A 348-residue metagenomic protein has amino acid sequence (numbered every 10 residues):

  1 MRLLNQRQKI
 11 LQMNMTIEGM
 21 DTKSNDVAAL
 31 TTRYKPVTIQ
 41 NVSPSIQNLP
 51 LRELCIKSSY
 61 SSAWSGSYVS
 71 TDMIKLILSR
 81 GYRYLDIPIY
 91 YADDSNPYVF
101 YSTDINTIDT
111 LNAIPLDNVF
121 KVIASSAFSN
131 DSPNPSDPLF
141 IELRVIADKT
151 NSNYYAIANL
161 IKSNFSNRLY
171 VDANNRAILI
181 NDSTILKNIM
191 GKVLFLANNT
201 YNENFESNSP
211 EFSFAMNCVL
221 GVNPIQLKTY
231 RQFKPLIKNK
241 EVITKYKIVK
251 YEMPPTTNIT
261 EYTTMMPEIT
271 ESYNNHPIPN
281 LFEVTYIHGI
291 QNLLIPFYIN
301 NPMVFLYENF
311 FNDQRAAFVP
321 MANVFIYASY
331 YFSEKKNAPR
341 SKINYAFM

Functional and structural regions predicted by a protein language model:
M1-Y84, Y90-M348: Long, acidic (Asp/Glu-rich), low-complexity accessory segments flanking structured domains
